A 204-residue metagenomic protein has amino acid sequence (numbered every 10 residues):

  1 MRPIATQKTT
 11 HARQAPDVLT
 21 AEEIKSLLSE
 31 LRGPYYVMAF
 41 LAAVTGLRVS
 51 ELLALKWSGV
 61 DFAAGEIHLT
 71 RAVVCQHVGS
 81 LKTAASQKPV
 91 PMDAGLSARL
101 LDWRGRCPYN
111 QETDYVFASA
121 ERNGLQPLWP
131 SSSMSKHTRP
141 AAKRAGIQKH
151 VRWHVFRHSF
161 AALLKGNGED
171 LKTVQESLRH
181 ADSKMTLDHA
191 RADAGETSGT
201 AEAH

Functional and structural regions predicted by a protein language model:
M1-L55, A63, V74, A85-Q87 (+3 more regions): Basic, Lys/Arg- and aromatic-enriched nucleic-acid-binding interface segment
T10, V18, Y35, V73 (+1 more regions): Catalytic-site neighborhood detector that most strongly recognizes the C-terminal catalytic loop/helix of tyrosine
S26, A98-D102, D188, G199-T200: Short, solvent-exposed alpha-helical surface patches in well-structured domains
L27, L52, L69, M92 (+2 more regions): Mobile genetic element proteins and their domesticated derivatives, centered on retroelements and DNA transposons
L28, E66, V78-D102, T113-T138 (+1 more regions): C-terminal catalytic core of Y-nucleophile DNA break-rejoin enzymes
G33-F40, V44-E51, S133-P140, R144 (+1 more regions): C-terminal catalytic core of tyrosine-transesterase DNA break-rejoin enzymes
G59-E66, Q148-K149, E169-D188, G199: Short, polar N-cap/turn motifs at the start of nucleic acid-interacting alpha helices
K82-T83, K88, K165, K172 (+1 more regions): A general lysine-centric signal
